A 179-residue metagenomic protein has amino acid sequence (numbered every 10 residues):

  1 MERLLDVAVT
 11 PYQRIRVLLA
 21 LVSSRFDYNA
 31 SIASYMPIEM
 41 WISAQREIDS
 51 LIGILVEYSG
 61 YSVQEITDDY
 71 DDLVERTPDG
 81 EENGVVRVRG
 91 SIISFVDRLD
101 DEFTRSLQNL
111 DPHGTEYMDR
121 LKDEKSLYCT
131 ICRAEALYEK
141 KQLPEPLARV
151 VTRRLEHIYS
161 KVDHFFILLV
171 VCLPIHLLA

Functional and structural regions predicted by a protein language model:
M1-A179: Extended alpha-helical scaffold regions
